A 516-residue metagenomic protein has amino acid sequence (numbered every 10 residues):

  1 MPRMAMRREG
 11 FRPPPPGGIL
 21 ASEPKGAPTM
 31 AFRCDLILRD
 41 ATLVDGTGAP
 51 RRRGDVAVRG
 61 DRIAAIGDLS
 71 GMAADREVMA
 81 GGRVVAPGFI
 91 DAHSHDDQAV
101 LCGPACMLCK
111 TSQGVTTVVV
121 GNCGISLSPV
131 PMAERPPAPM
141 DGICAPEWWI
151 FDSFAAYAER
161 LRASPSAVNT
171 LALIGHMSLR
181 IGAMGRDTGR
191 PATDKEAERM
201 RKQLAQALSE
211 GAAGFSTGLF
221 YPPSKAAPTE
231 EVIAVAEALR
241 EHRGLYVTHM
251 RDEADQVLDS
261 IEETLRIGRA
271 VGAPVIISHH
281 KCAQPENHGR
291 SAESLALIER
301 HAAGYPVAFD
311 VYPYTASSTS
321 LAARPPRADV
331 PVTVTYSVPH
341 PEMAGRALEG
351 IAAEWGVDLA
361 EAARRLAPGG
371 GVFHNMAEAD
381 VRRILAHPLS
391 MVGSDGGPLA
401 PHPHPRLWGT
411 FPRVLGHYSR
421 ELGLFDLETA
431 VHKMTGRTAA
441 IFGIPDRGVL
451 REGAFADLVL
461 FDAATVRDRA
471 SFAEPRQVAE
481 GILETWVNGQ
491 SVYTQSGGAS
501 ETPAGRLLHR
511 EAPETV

Functional and structural regions predicted by a protein language model:
R3, R7, R12-G54, R59-R62 (+1 more regions): Active-site microenvironment of metallo-dependent hydrolases
R33-L38, G71-G121, A512-V516: Replace "His-x-His-based motif
A99-L173, A192-E210, I233-E241: Alpha-helical scaffold segments that flank or form the walls of functional sites
C123-G124, F220, M250-D252, H280 (+1 more regions): Short, ordered loop/turn segments at secondary-structure junctions
S128-R135, I181-D187, T229, L258-E262 (+6 more regions): Short acidic, glycine/serine/threonine-rich loops at helix termini
A138-I150, R186-D194, S224-K225, V247-T248 (+2 more regions): Glycine-rich tight-turn/loop motif centered on a GG-T
A158-L161, A167-D194, E198-Y221, R269 (+1 more regions): Active-site neighborhoods of metal-dependent hydrolases
Q206-T264: Divalent metal-binding pocket/active-site signature
